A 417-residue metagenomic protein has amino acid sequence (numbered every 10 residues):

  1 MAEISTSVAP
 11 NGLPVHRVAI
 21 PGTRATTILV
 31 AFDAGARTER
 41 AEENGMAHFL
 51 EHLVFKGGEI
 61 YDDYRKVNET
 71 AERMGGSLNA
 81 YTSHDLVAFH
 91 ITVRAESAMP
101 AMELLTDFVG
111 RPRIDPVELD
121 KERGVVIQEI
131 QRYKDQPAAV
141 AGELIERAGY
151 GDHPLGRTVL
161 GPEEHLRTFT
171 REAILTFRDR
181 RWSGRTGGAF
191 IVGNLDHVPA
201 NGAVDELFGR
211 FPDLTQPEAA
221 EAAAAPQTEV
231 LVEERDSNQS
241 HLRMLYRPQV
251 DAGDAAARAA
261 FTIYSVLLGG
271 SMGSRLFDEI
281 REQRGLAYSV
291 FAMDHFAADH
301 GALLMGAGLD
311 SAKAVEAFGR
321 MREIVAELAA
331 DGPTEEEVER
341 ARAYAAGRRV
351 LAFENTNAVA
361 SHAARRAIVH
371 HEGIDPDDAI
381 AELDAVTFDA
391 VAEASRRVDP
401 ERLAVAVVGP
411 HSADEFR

Functional and structural regions predicted by a protein language model:
M1-A2, P226-T228, R275, P400: Short beta-strand-initiation
E3-I4, V8, A19, K66-Q216 (+4 more regions): Charge-rich, well-structured scaffold segments of protease-associated domains
I20, L29-A31, T215-S274: His/Glu-based metal-binding/catalytic segments typifying zinc-dependent metallopeptidases
G22, T27-T92, M99, G270-L286 (+1 more regions): M16/MPP (pitrilysin/insulinase) zinc-metallopeptidase core fold and M16-derived inactive scaffolds
T38-G45, A252-Y264, L268, M272 (+2 more regions): Short alpha-helix boundary/capping segments
H48, H52, H153, H197 (+1 more regions): Histidine-centered active-site/metal-ligand motif
